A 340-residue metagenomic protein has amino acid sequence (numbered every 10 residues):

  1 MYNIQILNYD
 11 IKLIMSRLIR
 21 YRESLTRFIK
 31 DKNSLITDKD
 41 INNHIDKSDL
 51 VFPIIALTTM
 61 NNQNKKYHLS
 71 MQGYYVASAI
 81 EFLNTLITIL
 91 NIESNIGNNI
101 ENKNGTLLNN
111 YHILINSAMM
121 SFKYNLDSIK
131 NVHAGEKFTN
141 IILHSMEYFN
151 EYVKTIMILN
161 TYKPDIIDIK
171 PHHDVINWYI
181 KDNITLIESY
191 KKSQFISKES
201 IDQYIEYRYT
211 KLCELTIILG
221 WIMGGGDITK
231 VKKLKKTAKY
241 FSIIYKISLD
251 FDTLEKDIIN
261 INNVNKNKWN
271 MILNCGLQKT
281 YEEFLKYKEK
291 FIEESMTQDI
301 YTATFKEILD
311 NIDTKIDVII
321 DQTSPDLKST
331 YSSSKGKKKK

Functional and structural regions predicted by a protein language model:
M1-I100, I167-K198, E255, I259-N262 (+1 more regions): Conserved N-terminal diphosphate/IPP-binding helix and adjacent helical/loop segment of trans-prenyltransferase domains
I4-L7, I11, L18, G73-V76 (+6 more regions): Hydrophobic packing residues in well-ordered alpha-helices of helical domains and bundles
I19-R22, T26, N84, M119 (+4 more regions): Structural signal for well-ordered, non-membrane alpha-helices
H44, G97-M119, T139, I176-L215 (+2 more regions): Divalent-cation-assisted or electrostatically stabilized phosphate/pyrophosphate-binding catalytic cores
F52, A77-N84, H112, M146-V153 (+5 more regions): Generic structural concept
A56-N61, M71-N98, V153-I156, N160-P164 (+2 more regions): Active-site alpha-helical segments that house and flank conserved acidic catalytic motifs for diphosphate chemistry
T59, I113-K130, E151-L159, K211-G220 (+3 more regions): Histidine- and acidic-residue-rich, metal-dependent catalytic cores
N62-L69, I96-G97, S121-Y148, D168-K181 (+3 more regions): Inter-helical turn/loop segments and adjacent helix faces that build the functional surface of alpha-helical bundle
